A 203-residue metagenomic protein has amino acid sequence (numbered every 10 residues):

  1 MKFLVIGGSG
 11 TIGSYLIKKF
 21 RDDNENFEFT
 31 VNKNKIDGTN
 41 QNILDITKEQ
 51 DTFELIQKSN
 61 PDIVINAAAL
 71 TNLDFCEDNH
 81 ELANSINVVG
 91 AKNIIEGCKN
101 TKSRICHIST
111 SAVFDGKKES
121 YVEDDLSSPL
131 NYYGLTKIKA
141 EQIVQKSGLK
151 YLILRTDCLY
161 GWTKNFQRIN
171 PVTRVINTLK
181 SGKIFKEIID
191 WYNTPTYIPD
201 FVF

Functional and structural regions predicted by a protein language model:
F3-D22: N-terminal Rossmann NAD(P)H-binding glycine-rich loop of SDR-like oxidoreductase domains
I6, T30, V64-A68, I105-S111 (+2 more regions): SDR active-site strand-loop-helix element
N34-K48: Rossmann-fold cofactor-recognition segment
Q41, A83-I86, Y133: A hydrophobic alpha-helix adjacent to the NAD(P)-binding/active-site core of NAD(P)-dependent oxidoreductases, strongly
I46-I86: NAD(P)H-binding glycine-rich loop region in Rossmannoid oxidoreductase-like domains and their noncatalytic homologs
V64, D78-C106, I138, I143: NAD(P)-cofactor binding segment of oxidoreductase domains
K92-S128: Conserved Rossmann-fold NAD(P)-dependent oxidoreductase catalytic core, especially the SDR/UDP-sugar
Q142-N193, I198-D200: NAD(P)-dependent short-chain dehydrogenase/reductase
